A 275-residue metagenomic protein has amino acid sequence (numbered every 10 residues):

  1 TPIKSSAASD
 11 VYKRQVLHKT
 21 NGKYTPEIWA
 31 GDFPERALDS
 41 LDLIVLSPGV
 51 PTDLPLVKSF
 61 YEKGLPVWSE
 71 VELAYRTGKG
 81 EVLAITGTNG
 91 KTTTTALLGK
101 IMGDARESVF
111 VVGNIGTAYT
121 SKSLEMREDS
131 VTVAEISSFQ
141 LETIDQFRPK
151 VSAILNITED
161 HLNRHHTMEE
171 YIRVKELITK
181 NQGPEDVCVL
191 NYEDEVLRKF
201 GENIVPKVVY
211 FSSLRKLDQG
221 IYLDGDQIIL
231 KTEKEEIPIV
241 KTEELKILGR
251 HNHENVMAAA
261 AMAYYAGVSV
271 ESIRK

Functional and structural regions predicted by a protein language model:
T1-A8, Y12-Q15: Single conserved hydrophobic/aromatic residue that forms the stacking wall/gate of nucleotide- or nucleobase-binding
K13-A84, E271: Short, basic phosphate-binding NTP loop
W29-D32, W68-E72, V205-L223, R274-K275: Beta-strand->loop->alpha-helix junctions that form or flank phosphate-binding loops in nucleotide-handling enzymes
I44, I85, N114, L155 (+5 more regions): Residue-level signal for inorganic ion chemistry
E70-G113: Walker A (P-loop) phosphate-binding motif
V112-R127: Conserved substrate/cofactor phosphate-moiety recognition/catalytic segment in nucleotide-dependent phosphotransferases
M126-L214, Y222-D224, I229, K234-E236 (+1 more regions): Flexible active-site lid/hinge loop adjacent to a nucleotide/diphosphate and Mg2+-phosphate binding pocket
F147-E159, T242-K275: A conserved, hydrophobic alpha-helical segment in the catalytic core of large ATP/adenylate-utilizing enzymes
